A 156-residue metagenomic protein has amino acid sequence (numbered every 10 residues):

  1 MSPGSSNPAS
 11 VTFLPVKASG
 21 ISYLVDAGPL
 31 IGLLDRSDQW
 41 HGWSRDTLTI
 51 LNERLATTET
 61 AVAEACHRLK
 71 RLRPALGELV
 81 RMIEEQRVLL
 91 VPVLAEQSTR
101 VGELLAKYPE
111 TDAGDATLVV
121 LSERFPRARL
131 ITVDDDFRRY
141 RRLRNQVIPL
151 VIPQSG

Functional and structural regions predicted by a protein language model:
M1-A18, L90, V119, R124-G156: Acidic, PIN/NYN-like endoribonuclease modules and their adjacent C-terminal/linker elements
M1-T57, L69-R81, V151, S155-G156: Short, well-structured N-terminal submotif of metal-dependent ribonuclease cores
I21, L51-L55, R87-L89, P126-R129: Short active-site oxyanion
D26, D115, D134: Acidic active-site catalytic centers that drive phospho-/nucleotidyl reactions and related ester hydrolyses
L30-I31, V62, F137-R138: A generic structural signal for short hydrophobic patches within well-formed alpha-helices
R36, E84-K107: Acidic catalytic patch
E110-D112: Beta-rich strand-turn-strand
